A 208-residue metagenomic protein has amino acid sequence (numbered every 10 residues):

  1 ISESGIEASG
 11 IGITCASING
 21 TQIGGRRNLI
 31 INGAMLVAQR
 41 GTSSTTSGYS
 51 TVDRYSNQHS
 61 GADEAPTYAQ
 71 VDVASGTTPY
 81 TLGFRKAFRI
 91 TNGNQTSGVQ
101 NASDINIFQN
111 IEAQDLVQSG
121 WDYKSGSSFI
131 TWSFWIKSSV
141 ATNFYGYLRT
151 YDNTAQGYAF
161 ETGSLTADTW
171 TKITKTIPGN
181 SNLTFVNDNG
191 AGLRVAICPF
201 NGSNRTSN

Functional and structural regions predicted by a protein language model:
I6-N208: Extracellular and organelle-lumenal recognition/adhesion modules and their flexible linkers in secreted
